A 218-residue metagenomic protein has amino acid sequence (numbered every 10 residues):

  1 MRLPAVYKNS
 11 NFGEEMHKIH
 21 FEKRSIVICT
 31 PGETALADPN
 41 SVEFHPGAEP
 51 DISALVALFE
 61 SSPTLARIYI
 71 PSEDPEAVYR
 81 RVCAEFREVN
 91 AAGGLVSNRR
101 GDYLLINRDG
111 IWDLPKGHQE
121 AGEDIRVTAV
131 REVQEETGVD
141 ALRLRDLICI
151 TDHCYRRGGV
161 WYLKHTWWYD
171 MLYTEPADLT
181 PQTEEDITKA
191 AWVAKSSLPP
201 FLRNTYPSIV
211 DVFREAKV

Functional and structural regions predicted by a protein language model:
M1-E14: N-terminal amphipathic/basic-hydrophobic helices that include classical n-h-c signal peptides and signal-anchor
V6, I19-F21, I28-F44, I111 (+2 more regions): Nudix hydrolase/Nudix homology domain
M16, A91, K164-W168: Short hydrophobic/aromatic beta-strand or adjacent loop that forms the aromatic wall/cage of a ligand/substrate-binding
A35-H45, S97-Q134, V139: Conserved Nudix-box catalytic region and its N-terminal flanking loop in Nudix hydrolases and closely related
E49-G93: Acidic, metal-coordinating catalytic segment for phosphate/diphosphate chemistry, firing primarily on the Nudix
G93, D102, K189: Conserved beta-strand and immediately adjacent loop positions that scaffold enzyme active sites
V96-R99, M171-Y173: Active-site beta-strand termini and strand-to-loop segments that position acidic
Q119-P207: Unchanged
